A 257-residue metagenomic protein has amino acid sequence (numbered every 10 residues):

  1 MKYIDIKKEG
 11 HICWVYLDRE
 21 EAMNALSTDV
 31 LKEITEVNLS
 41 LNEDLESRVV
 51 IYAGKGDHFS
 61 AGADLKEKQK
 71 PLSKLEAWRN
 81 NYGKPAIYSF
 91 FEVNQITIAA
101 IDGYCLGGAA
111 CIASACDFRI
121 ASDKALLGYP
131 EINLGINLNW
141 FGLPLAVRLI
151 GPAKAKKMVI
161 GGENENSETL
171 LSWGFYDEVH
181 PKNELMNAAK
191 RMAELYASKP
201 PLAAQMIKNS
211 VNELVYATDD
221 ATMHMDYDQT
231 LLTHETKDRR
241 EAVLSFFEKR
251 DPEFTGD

Functional and structural regions predicted by a protein language model:
M1-G10, E43, G162-E168, N183-N187 (+1 more regions): C-terminal alpha-helix plus adjacent terminal tail
M1-K55: Conserved CoA-thioester-binding segment of acyl-CoA-metabolizing enzymes
G10-I12, D57, A125, D228: Beta-strand-connecting loop/turn residues
V15, R19, I34, Y52 (+6 more regions): Terminal peptide-recognition signature
V30-E33, Y82, I112, L185 (+1 more regions): Hydrophobic alpha-helical membrane-association signature
K32, E43-E46, G54-S89, C105 (+2 more regions): Glycine- (often His-adjacent) and acidic-residue-rich active-site loop that binds/positions the CoA thioester
S89-L202, T236, E241-L244, R250: Crotonase-fold acyl-CoA enzyme core
